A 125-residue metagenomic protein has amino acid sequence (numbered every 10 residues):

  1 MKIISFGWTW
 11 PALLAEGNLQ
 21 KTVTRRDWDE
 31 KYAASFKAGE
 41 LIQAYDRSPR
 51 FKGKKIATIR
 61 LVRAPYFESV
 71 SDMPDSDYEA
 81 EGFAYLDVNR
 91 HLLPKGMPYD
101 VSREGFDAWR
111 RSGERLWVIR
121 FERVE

Functional and structural regions predicted by a protein language model:
M1-E125: Structured alpha/beta reader/binder surfaces that contact nucleic acids or chromatin modification marks
